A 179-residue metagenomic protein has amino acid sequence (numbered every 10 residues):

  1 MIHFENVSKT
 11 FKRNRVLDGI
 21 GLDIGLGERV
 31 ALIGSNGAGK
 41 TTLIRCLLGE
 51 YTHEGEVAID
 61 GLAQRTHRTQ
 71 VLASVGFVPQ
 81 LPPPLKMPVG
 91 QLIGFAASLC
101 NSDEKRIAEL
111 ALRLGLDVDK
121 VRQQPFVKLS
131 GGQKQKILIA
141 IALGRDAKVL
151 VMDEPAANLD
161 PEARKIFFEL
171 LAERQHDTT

Functional and structural regions predicted by a protein language model:
I2, L17-G19: Conserved structural motif at the start of ABC-family nucleotide-binding domains
I33-S35: The feature captures the beta-strand-to-loop junction immediately N-terminal to the Walker
G49, H53-T66, Q70-V71: Conserved ABC transporter NBD signature motif
S74, L81, M87-N101: Q-loop/switch helix immediately C-terminal to the Walker
P125-L129: Conserved ABC ATPase signature
I139: Hydrophobic anchor residue at the start of the ABC signature
L150-E154, L159: Catalytic Walker B motif of ABC-type/P-loop ATPase nucleotide-binding domains
